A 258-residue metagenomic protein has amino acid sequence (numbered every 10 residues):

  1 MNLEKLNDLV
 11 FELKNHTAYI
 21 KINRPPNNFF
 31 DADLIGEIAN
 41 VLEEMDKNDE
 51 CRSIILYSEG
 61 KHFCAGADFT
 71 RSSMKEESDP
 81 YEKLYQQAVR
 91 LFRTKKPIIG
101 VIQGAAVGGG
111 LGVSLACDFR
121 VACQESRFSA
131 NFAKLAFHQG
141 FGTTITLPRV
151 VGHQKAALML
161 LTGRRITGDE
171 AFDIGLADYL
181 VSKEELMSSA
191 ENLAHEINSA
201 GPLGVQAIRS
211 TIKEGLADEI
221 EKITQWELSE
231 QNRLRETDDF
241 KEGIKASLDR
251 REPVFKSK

Functional and structural regions predicted by a protein language model:
M1-E59: Conserved CoA-thioester-binding segment of acyl-CoA-metabolizing enzymes
M1-L6, K245-K258: Terminal low-complexity tails and localization/encapsulation signals of metabolic enzymes
N28, I35-E37, K47-E50, Y57-R93 (+3 more regions): Glycine- (often His-adjacent) and acidic-residue-rich active-site loop that binds/positions the CoA thioester
Y85, G108, H138, R165-I166 (+2 more regions): Glycine-rich phosphate-binding loop at the start of an alpha helix
Q87, L91-F92, V101, V107-L161 (+3 more regions): CoA-thioester-processing core
F119, L158, T162-R164, E170 (+2 more regions): Well-ordered beta-strand positions
V121-S126, A177-Q225, N232-D238, V254-K258: C-terminal long alpha-helix characteristic of the crotonase
